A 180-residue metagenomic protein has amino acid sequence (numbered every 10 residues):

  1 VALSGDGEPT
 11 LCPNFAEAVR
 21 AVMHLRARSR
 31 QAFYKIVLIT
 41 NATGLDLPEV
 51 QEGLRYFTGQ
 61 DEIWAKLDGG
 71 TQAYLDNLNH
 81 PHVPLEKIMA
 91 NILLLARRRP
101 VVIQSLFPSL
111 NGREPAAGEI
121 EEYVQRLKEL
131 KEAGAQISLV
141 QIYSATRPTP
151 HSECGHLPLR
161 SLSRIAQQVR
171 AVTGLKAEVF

Functional and structural regions predicted by a protein language model:
V1-G7: Short glycine-rich or small-residue beta-strand-to-loop segments that form or flank ligand, phosphate, metal/Fe-S
L11-G155: Conserved AdoMet/S-adenosylmethionine-binding subsite of the radical SAM
L162-F180: Binuclear metal-ion centers of metallo-dependent hydrolases, dominated by the metallo-beta-lactamase
